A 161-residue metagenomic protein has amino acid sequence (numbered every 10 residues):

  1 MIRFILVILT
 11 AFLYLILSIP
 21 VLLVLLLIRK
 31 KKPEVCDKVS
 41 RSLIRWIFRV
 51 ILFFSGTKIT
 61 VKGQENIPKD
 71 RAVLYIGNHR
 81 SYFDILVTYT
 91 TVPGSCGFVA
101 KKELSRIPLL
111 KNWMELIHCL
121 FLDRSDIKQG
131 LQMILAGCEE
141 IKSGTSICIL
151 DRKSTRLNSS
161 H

Functional and structural regions predicted by a protein language model:
M1-T60, N112-L116: A transmembrane-helix-recognition feature enriched in membrane-embedded lipid enzymes and envelope glyco-/phospholipid
F54-S159: Soluble catalytic domains of membrane acyltransferases
